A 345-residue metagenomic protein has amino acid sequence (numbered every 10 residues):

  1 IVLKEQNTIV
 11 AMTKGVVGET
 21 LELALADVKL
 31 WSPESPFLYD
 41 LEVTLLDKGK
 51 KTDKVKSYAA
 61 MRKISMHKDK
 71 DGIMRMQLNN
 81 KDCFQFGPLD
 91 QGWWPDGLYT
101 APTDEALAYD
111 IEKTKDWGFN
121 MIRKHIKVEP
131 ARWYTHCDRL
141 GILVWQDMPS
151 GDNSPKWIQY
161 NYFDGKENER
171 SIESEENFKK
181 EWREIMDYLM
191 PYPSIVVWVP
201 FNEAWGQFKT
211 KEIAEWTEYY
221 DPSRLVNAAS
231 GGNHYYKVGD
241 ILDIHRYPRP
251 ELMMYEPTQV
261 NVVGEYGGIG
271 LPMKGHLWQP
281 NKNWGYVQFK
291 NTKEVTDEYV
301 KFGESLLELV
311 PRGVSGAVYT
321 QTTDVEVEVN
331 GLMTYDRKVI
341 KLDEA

Functional and structural regions predicted by a protein language model:
I1-H136, L140-G141, E181, V196-V197 (+3 more regions): Secreted/periplasmic carbohydrate-active enzymes, especially glycoside hydrolases
I111-K113, M121-K341: Substrate-binding/catalytic cleft of secreted carbohydrate-active enzymes, primarily glycoside hydrolases
